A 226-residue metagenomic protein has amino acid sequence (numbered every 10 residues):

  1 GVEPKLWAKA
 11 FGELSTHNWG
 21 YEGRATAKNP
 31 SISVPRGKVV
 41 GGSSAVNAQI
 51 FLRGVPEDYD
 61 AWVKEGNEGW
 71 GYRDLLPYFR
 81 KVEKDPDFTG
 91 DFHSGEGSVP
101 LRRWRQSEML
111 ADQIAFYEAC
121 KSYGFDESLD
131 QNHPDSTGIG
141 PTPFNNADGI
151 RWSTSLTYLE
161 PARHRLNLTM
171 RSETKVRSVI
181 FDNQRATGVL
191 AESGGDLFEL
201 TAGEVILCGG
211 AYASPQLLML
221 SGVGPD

Functional and structural regions predicted by a protein language model:
G1-D226: N-terminal redox-cofactor-binding region of secreted/periplasmic oxidoreductases
